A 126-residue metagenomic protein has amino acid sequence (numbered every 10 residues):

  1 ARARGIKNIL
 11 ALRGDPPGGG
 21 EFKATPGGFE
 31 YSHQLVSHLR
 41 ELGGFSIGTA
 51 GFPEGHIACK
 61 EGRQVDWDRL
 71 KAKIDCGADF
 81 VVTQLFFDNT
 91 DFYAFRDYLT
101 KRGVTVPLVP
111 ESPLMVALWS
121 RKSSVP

Functional and structural regions predicted by a protein language model:
R2, V65-R69, Y93-D97, V116-V125: Catalytic cores of alpha/beta
I9-A11, I47-G51, I74, V81-T83 (+1 more regions): Hydrophobic faces of well-ordered beta-strands that scaffold small-molecule active sites in alpha/beta enzyme cores
R13-P17, G51-G55, F86-D91, S112-V116: Active-site-proximal loop/turn and secondary-structure-junction residues that shape catalytic pockets, frequently
P16-H38, R63, L85-T100: Active-site-adjacent beta->alpha loops and helix N-cap segments on the catalytic face of soluble alpha/beta enzymes
P26-P53, G103-P126: Active-site pocket-lining/capping segments in soluble small-molecule metabolic enzymes
G48-V65: Active-site mouth loops of central-metabolism enzymes
R69-A72, F86: Membrane translocator/pore-forming domains, dominated by Gram-negative outer-membrane beta-barrels
